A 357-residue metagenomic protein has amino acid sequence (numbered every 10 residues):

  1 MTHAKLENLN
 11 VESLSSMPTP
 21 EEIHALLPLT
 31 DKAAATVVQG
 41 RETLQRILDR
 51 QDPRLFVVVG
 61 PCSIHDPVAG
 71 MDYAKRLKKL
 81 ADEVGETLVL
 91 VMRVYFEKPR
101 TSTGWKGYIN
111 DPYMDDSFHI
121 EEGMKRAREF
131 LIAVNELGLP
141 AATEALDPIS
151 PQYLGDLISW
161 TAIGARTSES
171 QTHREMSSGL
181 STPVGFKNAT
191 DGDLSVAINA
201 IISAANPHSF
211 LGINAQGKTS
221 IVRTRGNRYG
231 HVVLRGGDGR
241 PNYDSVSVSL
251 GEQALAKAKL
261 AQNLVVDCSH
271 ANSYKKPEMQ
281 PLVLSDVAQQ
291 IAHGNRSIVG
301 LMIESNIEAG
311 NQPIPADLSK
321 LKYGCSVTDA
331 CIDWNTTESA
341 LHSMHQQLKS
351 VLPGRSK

Functional and structural regions predicted by a protein language model:
T2-N8, A74, T87-Y243, S247-V248 (+7 more regions): Active-site-facing alpha/beta catalytic cores
E7-D49: N- or domain-start disorder-to-order transition segments that initiate the globular core
E12-I23, L29, F96-S102, G107-E122 (+3 more regions): Domain-level signal for soluble alpha/beta catalytic cores
Q45-P53, A256-L260, L352: Glycine-rich phosphate/diphosphate-binding loops that line cofactor/substrate pockets in enzymes
F56-A69, D329: Conserved phosphate/anionic-ligand binding catalytic regions in large, soluble enzymes, centered on
G60, V266, D333: Conserved, mostly hydrophobic/aromatic
G70-E83: Histidine-anchored nucleotide/phosphate-binding helix
A292-K357: Active-site or pore-adjacent capping/gating segments
